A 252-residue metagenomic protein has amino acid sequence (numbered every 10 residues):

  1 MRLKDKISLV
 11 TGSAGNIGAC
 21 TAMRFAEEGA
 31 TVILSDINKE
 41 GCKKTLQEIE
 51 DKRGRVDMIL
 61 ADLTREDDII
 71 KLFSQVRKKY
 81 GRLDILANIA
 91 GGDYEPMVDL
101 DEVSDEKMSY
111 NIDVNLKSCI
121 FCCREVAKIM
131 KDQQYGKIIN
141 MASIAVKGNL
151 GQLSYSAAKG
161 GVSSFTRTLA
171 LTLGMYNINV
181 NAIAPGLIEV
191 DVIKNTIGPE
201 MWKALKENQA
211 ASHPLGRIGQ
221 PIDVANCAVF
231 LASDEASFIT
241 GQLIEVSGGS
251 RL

Functional and structural regions predicted by a protein language model:
L3-I33, L169: Canonical Rossmann dinucleotide-binding motif of NAD(H)/NADP(H)-dependent dehydrogenases/reductases, specifically
I69, P96-L100, S104-I112, L205 (+1 more regions): Substrate-binding pocket helix/loop in short-chain dehydrogenase/reductase
I89-P96: Conserved NAD(P)H cofactor-binding loop of Rossmann-fold oxidoreductase domains
D93, I139-G161, T166-M175, L187-I188: Catalytic loop of short-chain dehydrogenase/reductase
M97, V229, T240-L252: Short C-terminal tail/terminal secondary-structure segment of NAD(P)H-dependent dehydrogenase/reductase domains
D101-I120, Y135, I139, V162 (+1 more regions): Catalytic Tyr-X3-Lys loop
C123-R124, R167: A short, exposed helix-loop element centered on a Lys and neighboring polar residues
K128, L171-M175, S237: Alpha-helical segment proximal to the catalytic Tyr-Lys
